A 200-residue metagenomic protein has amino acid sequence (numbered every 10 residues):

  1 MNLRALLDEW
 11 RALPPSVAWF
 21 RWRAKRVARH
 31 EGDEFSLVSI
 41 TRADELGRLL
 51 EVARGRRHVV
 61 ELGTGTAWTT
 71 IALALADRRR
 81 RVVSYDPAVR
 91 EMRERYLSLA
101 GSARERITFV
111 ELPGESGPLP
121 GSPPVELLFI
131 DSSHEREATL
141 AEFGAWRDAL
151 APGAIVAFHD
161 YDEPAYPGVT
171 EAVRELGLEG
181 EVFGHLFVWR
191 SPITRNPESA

Functional and structural regions predicted by a protein language model:
M1-S36, T194, A200: Membrane-proximal basic amphipathic "stem/tether" segments
G32-A200: S-adenosylmethionine/decaboxylated-SAM
